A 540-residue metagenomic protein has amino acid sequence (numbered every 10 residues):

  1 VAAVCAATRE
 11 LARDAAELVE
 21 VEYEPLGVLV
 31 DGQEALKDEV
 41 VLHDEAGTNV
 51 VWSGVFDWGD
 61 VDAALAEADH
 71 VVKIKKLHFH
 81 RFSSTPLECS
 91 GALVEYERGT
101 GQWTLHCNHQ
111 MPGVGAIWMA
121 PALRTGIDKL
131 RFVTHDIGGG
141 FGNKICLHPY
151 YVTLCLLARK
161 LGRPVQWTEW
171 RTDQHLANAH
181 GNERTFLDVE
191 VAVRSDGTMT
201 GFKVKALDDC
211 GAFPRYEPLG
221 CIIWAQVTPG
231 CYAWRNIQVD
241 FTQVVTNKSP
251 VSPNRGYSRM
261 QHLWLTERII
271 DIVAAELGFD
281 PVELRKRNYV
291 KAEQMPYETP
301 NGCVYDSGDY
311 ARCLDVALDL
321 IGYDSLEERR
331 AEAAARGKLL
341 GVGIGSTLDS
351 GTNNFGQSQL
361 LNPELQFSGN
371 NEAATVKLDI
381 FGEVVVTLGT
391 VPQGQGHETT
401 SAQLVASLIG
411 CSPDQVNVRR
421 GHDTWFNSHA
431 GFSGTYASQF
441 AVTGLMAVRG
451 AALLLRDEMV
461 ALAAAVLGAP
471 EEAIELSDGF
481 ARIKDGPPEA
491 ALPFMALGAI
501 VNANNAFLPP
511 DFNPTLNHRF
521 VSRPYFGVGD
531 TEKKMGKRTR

Functional and structural regions predicted by a protein language model:
V1-R540: Structural alpha/beta core scaffold segments of enzyme domains
